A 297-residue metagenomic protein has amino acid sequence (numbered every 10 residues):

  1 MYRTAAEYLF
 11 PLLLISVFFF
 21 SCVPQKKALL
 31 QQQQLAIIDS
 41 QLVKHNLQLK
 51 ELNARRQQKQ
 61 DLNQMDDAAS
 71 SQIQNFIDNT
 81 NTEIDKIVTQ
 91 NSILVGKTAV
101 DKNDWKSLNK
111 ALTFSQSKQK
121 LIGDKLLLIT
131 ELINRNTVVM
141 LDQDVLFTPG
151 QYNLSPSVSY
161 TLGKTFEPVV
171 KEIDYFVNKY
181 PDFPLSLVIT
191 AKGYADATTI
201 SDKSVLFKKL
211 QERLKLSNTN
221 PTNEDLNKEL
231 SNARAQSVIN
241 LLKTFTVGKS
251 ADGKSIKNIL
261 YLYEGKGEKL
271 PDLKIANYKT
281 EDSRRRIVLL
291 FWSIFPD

Functional and structural regions predicted by a protein language model:
M1-D297: N-terminal targeting segments with Sec-dependent signals, encompassing both cleavable signal peptides and non-cleavable
